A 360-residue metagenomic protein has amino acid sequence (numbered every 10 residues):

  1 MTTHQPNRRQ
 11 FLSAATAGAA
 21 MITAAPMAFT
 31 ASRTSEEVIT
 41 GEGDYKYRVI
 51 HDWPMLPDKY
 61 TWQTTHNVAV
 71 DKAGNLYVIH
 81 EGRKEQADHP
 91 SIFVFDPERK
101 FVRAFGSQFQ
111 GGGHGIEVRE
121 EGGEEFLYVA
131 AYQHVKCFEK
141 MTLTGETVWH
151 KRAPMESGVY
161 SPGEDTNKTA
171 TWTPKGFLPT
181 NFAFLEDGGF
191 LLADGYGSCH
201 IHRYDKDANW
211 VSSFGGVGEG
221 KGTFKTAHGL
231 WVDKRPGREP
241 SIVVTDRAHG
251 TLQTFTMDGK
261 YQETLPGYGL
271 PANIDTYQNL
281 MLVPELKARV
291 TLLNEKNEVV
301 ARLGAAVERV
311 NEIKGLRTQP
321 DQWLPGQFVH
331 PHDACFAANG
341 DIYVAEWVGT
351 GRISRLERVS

Functional and structural regions predicted by a protein language model:
T2-A19: N-terminal secretory signal peptides and thylakoid transit peptides that target proteins across membranes
A31-I50: Blade/loop signatures of beta-propeller domains
H51-E85: Beta-strand-rich domains and repeat architectures in extracellular enzymes and scaffolds, especially beta-propellers
P54-K59, F105-F109, W149-T173, V211-G222 (+1 more regions): Surface-exposed loop and turn segments in beta-propeller and other repeat-based domains that flank or scaffold
K59-A73, F109-G123, V159-G189, E219-P240 (+4 more regions): Beta-rich, blade/repeat-based domains predominating in secreted/periplasmic proteins but also intracellular
D88-E121: Blade-loop segments of beta-propeller domains
H89-F93, C137-E139, H200-H202, T251-Q253 (+2 more regions): A short loop-to-beta-strand structural motif that recurs across blades of beta-propeller domains
H330-S360: Blade-level signature of beta-propeller repeat domains, shared across WD40, Kelch, NHL, RCC1 and BNR/Asp-box propellers
